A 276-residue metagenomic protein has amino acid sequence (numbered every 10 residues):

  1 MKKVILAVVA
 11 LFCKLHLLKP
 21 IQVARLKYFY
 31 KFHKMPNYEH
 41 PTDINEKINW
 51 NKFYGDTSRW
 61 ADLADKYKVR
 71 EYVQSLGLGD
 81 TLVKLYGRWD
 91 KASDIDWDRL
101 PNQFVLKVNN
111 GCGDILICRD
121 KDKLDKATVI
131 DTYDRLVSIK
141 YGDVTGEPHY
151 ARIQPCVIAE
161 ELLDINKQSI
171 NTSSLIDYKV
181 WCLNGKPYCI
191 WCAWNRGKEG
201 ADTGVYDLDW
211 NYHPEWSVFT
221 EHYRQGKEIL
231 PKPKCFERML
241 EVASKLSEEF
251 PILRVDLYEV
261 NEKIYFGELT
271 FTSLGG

Functional and structural regions predicted by a protein language model:
M1-G55: Membrane-proximal basic amphipathic "stem/tether" segments
H40-K123, D134-P148, C156: A conserved helix-loop-beta module that forms one wall/lid of the active-site cleft in ATP-utilizing catalytic domains
D80, S173, C182-Y188, E248-I252 (+1 more regions): Coil-to-beta-strand transition motifs
W89, N110, E161-L163, C182-N184 (+1 more regions): Short, flexible loop/turn elements at secondary-structure junctions
L100, L124-H222: Phosphate-binding site of ATP-dependent enzymes
N102, G113, I176-Y178, G267: Change "...and in nucleic-acid phosphodiester-cleaving endonucleases..." to "...and in nucleic-acid processing enzymes
F104-K107, L257, K263-G276: A short beta-strand motif that forms the metal-chelation/ATP-contact edge of phosphoryl-transfer active sites
R152-C156, K167, G204-I264: A long amphipathic alpha-helix within ATP-dependent nucleotide-binding catalytic cores
